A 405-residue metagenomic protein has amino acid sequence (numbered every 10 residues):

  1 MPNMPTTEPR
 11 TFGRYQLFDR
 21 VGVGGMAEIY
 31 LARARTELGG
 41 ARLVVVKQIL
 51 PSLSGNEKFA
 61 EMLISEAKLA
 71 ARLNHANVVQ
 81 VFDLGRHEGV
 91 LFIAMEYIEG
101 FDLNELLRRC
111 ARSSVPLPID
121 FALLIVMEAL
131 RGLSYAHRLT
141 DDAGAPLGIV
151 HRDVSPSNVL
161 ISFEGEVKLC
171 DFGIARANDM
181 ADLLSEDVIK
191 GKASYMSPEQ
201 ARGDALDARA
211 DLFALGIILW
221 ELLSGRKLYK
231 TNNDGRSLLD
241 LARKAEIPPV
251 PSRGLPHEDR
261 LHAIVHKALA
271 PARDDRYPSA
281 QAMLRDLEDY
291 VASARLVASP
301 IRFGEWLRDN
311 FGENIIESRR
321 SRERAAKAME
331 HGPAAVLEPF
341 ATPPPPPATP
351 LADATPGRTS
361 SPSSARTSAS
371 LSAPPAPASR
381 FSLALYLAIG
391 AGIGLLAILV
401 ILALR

Functional and structural regions predicted by a protein language model:
M1, M329-R405: C-terminal or otherwise distal, non-catalytic regulatory regions appended to signaling enzyme catalytic cores
M1-E246: Conserved ATP-binding/catalytic core of the eukaryotic-like protein kinase fold, especially serine/threonine kinases
M1-F18, S113, Y290, N314 (+3 more regions): Short N-terminal regulatory/linker segments that flank and modulate the kinase catalytic core
T11, Y15, D153, R320-E323 (+3 more regions): Positively charged, low-complexity intrinsically disordered regions
F18, A76, M95, L147 (+7 more regions): Low-complexity, intrinsically disordered short peptide segments enriched in small/polar/basic residues
G24, S52, A122, R152 (+11 more regions): Compositionally biased, intrinsically disordered low-complexity segments
S157-L160, C170, S194-A348: C-terminal lobe helix-coil module of Hanks-type protein kinase domains
